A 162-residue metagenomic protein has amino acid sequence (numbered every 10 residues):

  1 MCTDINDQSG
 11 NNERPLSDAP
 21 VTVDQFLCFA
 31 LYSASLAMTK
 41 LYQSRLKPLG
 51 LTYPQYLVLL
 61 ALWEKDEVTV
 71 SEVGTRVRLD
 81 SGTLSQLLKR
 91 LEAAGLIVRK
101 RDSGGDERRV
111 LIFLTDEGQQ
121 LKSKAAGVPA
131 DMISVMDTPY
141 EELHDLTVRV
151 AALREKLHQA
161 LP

Functional and structural regions predicted by a protein language model:
M1-L49, H144-D145, A160: N-terminal leader segment of winged-helix/HTH proteins
F29-Y32, L36-T83: N-terminal helix-turn-helix DNA-binding core of bacterial DNA-binding proteins
S35, K122, R154-H158: A structural signal for well-ordered alpha-helices, especially hydrophobic packing surfaces of coiled-coils
K89-A151: Charged, amphipathic alpha-helical coiled-coil/dimerization segments
T147-P162: Acidic/histidine-enriched, glycine/proline-rich intrinsically disordered or flexible terminal extensions
